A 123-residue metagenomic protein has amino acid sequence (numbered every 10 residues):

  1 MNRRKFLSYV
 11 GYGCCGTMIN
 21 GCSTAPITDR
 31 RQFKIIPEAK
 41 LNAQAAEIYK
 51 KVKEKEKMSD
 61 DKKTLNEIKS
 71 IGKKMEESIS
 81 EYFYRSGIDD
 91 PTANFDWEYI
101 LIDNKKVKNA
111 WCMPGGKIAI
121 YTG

Functional and structural regions predicted by a protein language model:
M1-T17: N-terminal secretory signal peptides and thylakoid transit peptides that target proteins across membranes
N20: Acidic/negatively charged segments and metal-coordination signatures
S23-G123: Peri-catalytic and regulatory segments of divalent metal-dependent proteins
